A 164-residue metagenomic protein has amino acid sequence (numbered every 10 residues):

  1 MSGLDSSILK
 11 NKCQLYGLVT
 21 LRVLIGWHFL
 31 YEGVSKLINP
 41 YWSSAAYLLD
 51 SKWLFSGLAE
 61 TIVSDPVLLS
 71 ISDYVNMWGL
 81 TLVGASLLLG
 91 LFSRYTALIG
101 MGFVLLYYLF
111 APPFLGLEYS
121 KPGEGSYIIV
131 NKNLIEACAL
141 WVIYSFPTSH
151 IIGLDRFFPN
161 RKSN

Functional and structural regions predicted by a protein language model:
M1-L49, W53-L82, L89-N164: Extended, low-polarity transmembrane helix blocks
